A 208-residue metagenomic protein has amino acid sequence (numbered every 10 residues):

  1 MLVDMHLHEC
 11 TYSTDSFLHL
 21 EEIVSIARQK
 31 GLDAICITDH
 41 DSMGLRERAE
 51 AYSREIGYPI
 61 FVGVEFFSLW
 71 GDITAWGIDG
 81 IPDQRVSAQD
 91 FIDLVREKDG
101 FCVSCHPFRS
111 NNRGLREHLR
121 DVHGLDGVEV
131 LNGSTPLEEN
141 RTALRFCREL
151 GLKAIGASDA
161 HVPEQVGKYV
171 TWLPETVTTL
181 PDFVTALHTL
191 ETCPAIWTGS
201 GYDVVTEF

Functional and structural regions predicted by a protein language model:
M1-M5, E9, S13, H19-I26 (+6 more regions): Charged catalytic cores and adjacent phosphate/nucleic-acid-binding surfaces used for phosphate/nucleic-acid chemistry
D4, V24-D41, F101-V103: Divalent metal-dependent hydrolysis catalytic cores, especially in the metallo-beta-lactamase
D33, G57-P59, R96-F101: Loop/turn elements at helix/coil->beta-strand transitions in domains of secreted/extracellular proteins
V103-N111: Aromatic-lined carbohydrate-recognition surfaces of secreted/lumenal glycan-active proteins
